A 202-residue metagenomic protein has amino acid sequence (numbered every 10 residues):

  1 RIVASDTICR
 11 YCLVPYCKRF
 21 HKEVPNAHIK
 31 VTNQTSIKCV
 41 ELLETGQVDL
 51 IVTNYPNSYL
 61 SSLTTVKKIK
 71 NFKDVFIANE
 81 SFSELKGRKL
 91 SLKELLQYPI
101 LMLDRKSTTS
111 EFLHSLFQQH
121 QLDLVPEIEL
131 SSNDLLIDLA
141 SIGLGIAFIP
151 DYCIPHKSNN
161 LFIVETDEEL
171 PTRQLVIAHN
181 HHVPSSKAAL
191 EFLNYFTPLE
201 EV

Functional and structural regions predicted by a protein language model:
R1-L60, E129-L130: Central regulatory/effector-binding core of bacterial HTH transcription factors
R1-V3, I51, I77, L101 (+2 more regions): Short, well-ordered beta-strand segments
T7, Q34, S107, H182-V183: Short, surface-exposed acidic/glycine-rich loop or hinge patches that mediate macromolecular interfaces
C12, I163-V202: A late-sequence structural motif
T35-V48, N54, T108-I163: Hydrophobic hinge/microswitch elements
L60-K67, F72, D134-H182: Beta-alpha-beta core module
L63-I100: Flexible hinge/capping segments at coil-to-helix
E84-K86, Y98-H120, S185-L193, V202: Secondary-structure junction motif
